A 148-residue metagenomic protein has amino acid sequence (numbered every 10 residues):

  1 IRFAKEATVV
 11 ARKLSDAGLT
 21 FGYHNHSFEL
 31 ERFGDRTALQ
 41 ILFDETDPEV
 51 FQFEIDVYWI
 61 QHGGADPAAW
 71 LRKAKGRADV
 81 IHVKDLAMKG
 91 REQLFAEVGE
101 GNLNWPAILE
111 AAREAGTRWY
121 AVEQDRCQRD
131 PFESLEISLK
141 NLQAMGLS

Functional and structural regions predicted by a protein language model:
I1-F53, H62, F132: Active-site acidic/histidine proton-transfer and metal-coordination neighborhood in alpha/beta enzyme cores
I1-T8, R12, Q40, D44 (+5 more regions): Amphipathic, non-transmembrane alpha-helical secondary structure
L14, T46, A78, L142 (+1 more regions): Conserved hydrophobic residues forming the short capping helix/wall of the S-adenosyl-L-methionine
L19, T117, L147: Short phosphate-binding/catalytic loops that engage adenosine nucleotides
F21-H26, F43, Y58, W105 (+2 more regions): Aromatic side chains
F21-Y23, F51-I55, D79-V83, R118-E123: Hydrophobic faces of well-ordered beta-strands that scaffold small-molecule active sites in alpha/beta enzyme cores
R32-R36, W59-T117, R126-E133: Gly/Pro-rich active-site loop or hairpin
R129-S148: C-terminal helical cap(s) of enzyme catalytic domains, especially alpha/beta-barrels
